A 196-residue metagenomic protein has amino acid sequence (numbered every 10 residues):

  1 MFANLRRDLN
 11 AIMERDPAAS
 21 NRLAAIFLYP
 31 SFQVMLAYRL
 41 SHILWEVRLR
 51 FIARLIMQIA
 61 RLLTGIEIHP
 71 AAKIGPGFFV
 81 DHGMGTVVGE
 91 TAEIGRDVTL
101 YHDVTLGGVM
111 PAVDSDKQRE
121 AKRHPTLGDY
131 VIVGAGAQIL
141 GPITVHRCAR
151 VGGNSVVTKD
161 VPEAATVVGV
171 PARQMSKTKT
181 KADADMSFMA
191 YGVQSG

Functional and structural regions predicted by a protein language model:
M1-T64, K179-G196: Terminal amphipathic alpha-helical/low-complexity segments used for targeting or macromolecular assembly
F2, A19-L23, A53, G77-F78 (+3 more regions): Generic signal for short, ordered secondary-structure residues within or immediately flanking folded domains
A25-I26, H42, F79-D81, V113: A short, structure-level motif marking secondary-structure boundaries and short turns
T64, H69-P70, G75-P76, D81-E90 (+11 more regions): Left-handed beta-helix
G107-V109, V113, K179-T180: P-loop NTPase switch/communication element
S115-H124: Regulatory activation segment
